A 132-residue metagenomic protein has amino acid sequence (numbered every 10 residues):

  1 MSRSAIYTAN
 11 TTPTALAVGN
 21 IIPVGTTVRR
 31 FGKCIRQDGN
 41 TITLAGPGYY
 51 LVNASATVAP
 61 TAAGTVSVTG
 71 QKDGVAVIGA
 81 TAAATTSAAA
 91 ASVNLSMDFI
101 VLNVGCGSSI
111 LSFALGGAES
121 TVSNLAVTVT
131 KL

Functional and structural regions predicted by a protein language model:
M1-L132: Extracellular jelly-roll beta-sandwich "head" domains, especially the C-terminal globular C1q domain
